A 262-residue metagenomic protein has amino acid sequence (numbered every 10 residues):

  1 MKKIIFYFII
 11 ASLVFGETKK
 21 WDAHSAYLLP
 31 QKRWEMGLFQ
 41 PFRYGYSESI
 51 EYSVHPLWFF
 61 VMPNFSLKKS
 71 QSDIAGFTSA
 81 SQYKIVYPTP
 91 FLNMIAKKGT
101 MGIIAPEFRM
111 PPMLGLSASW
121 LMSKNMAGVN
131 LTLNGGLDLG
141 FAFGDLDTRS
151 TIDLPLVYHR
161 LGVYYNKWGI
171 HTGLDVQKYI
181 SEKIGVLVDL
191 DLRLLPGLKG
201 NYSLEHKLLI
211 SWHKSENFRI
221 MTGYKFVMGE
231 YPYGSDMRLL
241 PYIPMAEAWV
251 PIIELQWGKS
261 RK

Functional and structural regions predicted by a protein language model:
K3-L13: Sec-dependent N-terminal signal peptides
V14-T18: Boundary at the C-terminal end of the N-terminal hydrophobic targeting segment
K20, M62-G169, G173, F226-G229 (+3 more regions): Outer-membrane pore/translocation modules
D22-S25: Blade/loop signatures of beta-propeller domains
Y27-F42, Y46-F59, F65-L67, S79-Y87 (+6 more regions): Transmembrane beta-strand segments that form the barrel wall of outer-membrane beta-barrel proteins
S47-S49, S72-I74, A127-V129, Y179-K183 (+2 more regions): Outer-membrane beta-barrel channels and translocator barrels
V176: Cysteine-nucleophile amide-bond enzymes
